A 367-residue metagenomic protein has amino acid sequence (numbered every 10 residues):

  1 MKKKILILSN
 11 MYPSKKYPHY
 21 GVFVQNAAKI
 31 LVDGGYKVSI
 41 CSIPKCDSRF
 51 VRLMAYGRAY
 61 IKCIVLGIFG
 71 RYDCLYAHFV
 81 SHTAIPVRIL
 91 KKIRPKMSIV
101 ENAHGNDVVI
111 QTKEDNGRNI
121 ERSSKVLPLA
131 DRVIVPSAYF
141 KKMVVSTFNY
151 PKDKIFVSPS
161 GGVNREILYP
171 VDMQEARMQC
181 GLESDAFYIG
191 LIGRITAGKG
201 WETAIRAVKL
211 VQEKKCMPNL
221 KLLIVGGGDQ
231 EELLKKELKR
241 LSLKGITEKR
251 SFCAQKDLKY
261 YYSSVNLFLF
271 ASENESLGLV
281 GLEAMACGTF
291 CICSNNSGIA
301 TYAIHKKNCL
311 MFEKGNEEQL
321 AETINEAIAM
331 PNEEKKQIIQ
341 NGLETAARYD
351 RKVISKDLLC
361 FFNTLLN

Functional and structural regions predicted by a protein language model:
Y139-F140, S158-L168, D229, A254: Short beta-strand->alpha-helix junction loop in the catalytic core of nucleotide-activated group-transfer enzymes
L168-L182: A short helix/loop element that forms part of the nucleotide-sugar donor recognition site in Leloir-type
E183-K199, I205-V208, L223: Conserved donor-binding/catalytic core segment of Leloir-type glycosyltransferases
K235-C253: Nucleotide-activated donor-binding/catalytic signature segment of Leloir-type glycosyltransferases, i.e., the conserved
F252-C253, Y260-V265: Short alpha-helical donor nucleotide-sugar binding micro-motif in glycosyltransferases
E273: Aromatic "clamp/platform" in nucleotide-sugar-dependent glycosyltransferases that forms part of the donor/acceptor
F290-C293: Short hydrophobic beta-strand element within catalytic cores of glycosyltransferases and related nucleotide-activated
H305-K306, L310-E317, E326-N332: Conserved acidic donor-binding segment of nucleotide-sugar-dependent glycosyltransferases
